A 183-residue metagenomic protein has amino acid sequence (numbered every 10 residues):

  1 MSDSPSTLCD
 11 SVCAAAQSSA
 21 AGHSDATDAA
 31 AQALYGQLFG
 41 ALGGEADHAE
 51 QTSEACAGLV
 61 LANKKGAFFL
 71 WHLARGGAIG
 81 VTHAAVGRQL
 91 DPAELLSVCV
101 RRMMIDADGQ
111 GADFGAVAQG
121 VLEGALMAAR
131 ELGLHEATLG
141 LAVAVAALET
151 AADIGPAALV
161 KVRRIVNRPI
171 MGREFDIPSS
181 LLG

Functional and structural regions predicted by a protein language model:
T7-G183: Extended, low-complexity, charged alpha-helical tracts that assemble into coiled-coils or amphipathic helices used
